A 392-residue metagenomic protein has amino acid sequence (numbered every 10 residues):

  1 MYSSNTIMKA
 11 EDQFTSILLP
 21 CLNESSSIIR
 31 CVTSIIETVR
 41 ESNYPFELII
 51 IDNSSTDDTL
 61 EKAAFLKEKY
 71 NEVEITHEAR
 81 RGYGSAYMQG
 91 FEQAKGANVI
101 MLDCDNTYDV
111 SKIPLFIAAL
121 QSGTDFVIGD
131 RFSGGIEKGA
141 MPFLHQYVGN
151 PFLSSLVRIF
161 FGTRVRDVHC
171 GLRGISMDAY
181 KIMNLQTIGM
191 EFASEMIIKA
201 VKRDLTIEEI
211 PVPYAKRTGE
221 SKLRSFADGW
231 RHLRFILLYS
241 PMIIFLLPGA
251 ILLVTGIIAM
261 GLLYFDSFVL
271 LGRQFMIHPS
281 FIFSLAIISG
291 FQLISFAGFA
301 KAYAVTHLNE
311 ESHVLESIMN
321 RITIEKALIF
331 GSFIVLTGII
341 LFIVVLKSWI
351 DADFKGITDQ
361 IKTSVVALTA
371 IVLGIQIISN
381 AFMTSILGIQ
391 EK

Functional and structural regions predicted by a protein language model:
Y2-D12, T187-K392: Hydrophobic helical membrane-anchoring modules
F14-S16, E47, E195: Cell-envelope/extracellular polymer assembly enzymes that use nucleotide-activated donors
S26-R30, D57-L66: Acidic helix N-cap motif at the loop->helix transition within catalytic regions of sugar-transfer enzymes
S34-P45: Short, acidic, metal-binding catalytic loop of nucleotide-sugar glycosyltransferases
Y44-S55, T76-A79, G374: Short beta-strand/loop segment that forms part of the nucleotide-sugar
D52-L60, N106: A conserved acidic beta->alpha catalytic loop
F65, E78-Q93, N98, T107-M190 (+1 more regions): Acceptor/aglycone-binding surface of glycosyltransferases and processive sugar-polymer synthases
